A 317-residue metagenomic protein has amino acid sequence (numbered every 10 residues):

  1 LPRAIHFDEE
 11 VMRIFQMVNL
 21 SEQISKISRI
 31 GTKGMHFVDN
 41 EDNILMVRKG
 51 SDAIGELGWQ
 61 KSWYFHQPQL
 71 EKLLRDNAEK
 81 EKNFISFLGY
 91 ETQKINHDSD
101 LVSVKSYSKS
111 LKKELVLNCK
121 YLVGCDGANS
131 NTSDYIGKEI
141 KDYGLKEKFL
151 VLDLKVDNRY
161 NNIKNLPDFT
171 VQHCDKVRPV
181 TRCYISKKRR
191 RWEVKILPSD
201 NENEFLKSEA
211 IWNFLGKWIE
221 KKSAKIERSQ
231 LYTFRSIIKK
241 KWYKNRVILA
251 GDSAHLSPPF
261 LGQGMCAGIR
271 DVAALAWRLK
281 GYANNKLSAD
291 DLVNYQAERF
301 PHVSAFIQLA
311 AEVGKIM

Functional and structural regions predicted by a protein language model:
P2-E79, H173-C174, C183-I185, I307: Active-site-adjacent segment of FAD-dependent monooxygenases/related oxidoreductases
M35, F84-I85, V247: Short, conserved active-site loop motifs that form the nucleotide-linked donor/cofactor pocket
H36, D76, Y121-F234: Conserved FAD-binding catalytic core of PHBH/FMO-like flavoproteins
D39-D42, G50-L57, K72, D76-E81 (+3 more regions): Helical substrate-recognition/capping region of FAD-dependent monooxygenase/halogenase enzymes
L74, G124, I226, Y232-V313: Conserved mid-domain beta->alpha element of the FAD-binding
A78-T92: A conserved beta-strand/loop element that lines the FAD pocket in flavoprotein oxidoreductases
L88-S103, Q230-Y232: A conserved short coil-to-beta-strand element within the FAD-binding core of flavoproteins
L111-Y121, C125, K244-R246: Core beta-strand elements of the Rossmann-like FAD/NAD(P) dinucleotide-binding domain in flavoenzyme oxidoreductases
